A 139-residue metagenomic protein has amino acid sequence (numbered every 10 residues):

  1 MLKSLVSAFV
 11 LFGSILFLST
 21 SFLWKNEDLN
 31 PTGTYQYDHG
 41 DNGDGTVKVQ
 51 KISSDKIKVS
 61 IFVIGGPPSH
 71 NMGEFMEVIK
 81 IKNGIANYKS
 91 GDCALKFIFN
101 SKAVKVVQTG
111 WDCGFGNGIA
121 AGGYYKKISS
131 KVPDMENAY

Functional and structural regions predicted by a protein language model:
M1-L5: Positively charged n-region of N-terminal signal peptides that target proteins for export
A8-F17: Bacterial N-terminal signal peptides
F17-D28: Bacterial Sec-dependent signal peptides at the C-terminal "C-region" and cleavage site
E27-G45, A121-S129, D134-A138: Tryptophan-anchored aromatic micro-motifs
E27-Y37, S54-K58, K80-K89: Short, hydrophobic/aromatic-rich segments at coil-to-beta transitions
G40-I81, T109, G116: N-terminal glycine/threonine-rich, aromatic-flanked beta-hairpin/loop signature
N71-A103: Mid-chain, structured segments of secreted extracytoplasmic proteins
S90-A138: Surface-exposed, polar helix/loop patches in the mature regions of secreted/periplasmic/lumenal proteins that form
